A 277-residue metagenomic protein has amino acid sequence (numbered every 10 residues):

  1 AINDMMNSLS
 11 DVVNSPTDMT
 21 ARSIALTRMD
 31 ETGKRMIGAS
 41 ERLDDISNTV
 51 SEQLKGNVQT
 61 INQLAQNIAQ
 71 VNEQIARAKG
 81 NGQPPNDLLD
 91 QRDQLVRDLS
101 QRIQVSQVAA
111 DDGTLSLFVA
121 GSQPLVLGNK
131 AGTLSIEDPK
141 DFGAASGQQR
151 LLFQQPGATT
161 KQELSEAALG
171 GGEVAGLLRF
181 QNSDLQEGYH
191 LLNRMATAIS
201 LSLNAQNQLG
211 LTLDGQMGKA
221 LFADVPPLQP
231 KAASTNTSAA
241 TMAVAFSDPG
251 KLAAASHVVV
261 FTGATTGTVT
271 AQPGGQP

Functional and structural regions predicted by a protein language model:
A1-P277: Structural signature of extracellular appendage/secretion-system components
